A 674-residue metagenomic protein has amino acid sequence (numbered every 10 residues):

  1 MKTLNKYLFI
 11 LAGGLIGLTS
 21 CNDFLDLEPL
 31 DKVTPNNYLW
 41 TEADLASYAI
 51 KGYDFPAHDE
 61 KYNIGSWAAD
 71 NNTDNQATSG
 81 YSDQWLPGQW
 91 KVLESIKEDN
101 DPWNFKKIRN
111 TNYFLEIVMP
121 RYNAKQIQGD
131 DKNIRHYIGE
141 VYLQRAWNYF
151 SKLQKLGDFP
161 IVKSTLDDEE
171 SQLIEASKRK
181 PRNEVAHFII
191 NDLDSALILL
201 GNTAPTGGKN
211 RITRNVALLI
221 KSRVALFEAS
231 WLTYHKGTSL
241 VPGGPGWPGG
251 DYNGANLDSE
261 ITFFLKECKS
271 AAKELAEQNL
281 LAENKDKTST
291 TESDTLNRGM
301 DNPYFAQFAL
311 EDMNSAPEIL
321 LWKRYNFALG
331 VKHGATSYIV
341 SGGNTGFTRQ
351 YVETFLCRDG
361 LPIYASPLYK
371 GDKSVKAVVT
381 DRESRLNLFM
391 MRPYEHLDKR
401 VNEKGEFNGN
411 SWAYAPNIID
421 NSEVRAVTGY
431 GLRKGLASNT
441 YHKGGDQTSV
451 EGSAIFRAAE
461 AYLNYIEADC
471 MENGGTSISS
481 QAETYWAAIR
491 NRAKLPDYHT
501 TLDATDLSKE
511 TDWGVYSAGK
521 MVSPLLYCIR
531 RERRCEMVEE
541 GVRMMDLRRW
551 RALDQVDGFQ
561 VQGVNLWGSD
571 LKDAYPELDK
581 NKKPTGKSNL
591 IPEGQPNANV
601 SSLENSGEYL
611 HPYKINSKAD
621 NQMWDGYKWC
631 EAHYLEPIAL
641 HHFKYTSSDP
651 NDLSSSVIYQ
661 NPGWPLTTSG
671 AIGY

Functional and structural regions predicted by a protein language model:
M1-L30, D546: Bacterial Sec-dependent N-terminal signal peptides
C21-A68, D359, I363-A365, Y369-T380 (+1 more regions): Membrane-proximal, proline-rich intrinsically disordered regions
E42-H58, G80-L156, Q172-R214, V375 (+5 more regions): Conserved, well-structured interaction surfaces
N104-K107, F188-I190, N256-D258, K269 (+7 more regions): Long, intrinsically disordered, low-complexity segments
K125, D131, F159-R179, L232-E267: Short coil/linker segments at helix-helix boundaries
L153-Q154, P160, F227-K236, M471-G475: Short coil/turn linking the two alpha-helices of tandem helical-hairpin repeats
E318, L329-V331, L368-A458, L666-Y674: Flexible, polar/acidic helix-loop-strand segments at domain edges
